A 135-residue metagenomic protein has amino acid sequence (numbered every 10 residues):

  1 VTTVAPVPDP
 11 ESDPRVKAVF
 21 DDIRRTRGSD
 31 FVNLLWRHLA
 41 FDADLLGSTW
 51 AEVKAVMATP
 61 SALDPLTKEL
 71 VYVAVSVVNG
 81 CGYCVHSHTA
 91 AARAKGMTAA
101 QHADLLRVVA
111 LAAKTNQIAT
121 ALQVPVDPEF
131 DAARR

Functional and structural regions predicted by a protein language model:
V1-R135: Hydrophobic alpha-helical segments
